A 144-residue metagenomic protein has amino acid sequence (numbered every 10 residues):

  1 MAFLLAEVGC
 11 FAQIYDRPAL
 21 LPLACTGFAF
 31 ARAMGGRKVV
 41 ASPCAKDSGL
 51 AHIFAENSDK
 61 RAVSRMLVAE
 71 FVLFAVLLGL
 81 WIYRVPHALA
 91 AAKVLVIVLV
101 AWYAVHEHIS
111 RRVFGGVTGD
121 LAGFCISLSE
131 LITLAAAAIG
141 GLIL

Functional and structural regions predicted by a protein language model:
M1-L144: Hydrophobic alpha-helical transmembrane segments
